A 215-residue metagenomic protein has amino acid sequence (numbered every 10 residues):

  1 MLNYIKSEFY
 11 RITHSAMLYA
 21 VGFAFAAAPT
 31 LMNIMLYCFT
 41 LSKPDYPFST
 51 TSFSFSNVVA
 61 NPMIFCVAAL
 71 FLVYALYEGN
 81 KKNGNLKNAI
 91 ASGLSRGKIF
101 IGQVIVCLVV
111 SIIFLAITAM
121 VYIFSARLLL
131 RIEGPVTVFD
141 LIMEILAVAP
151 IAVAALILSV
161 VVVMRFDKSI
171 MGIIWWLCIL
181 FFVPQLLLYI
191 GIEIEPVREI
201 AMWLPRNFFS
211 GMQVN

Functional and structural regions predicted by a protein language model:
M1-A26: Aromatic- and glycine-rich beta-strand/loop motifs that create alpha-glucan
R11, E78, A89-A91, S159 (+1 more regions): Helix-capping/transition residues at the boundaries of transmembrane alpha-helices and the short helical linkers
S15-A16, S95, D167-S169: Short loop-to-helix capping motifs
L18, G22-L76, F100-D167, P184-Q185 (+2 more regions): Secretory targeting signals
V21-A28, M171-V183, E199-L204: Central hydrophobic cores of alpha-helical transmembrane segments in multi-pass integral membrane proteins
F71, G84, L156, G172-I173: Residues that mark transmembrane-helix kinks and helix-interface sites in multi-pass secondary transporters
V73-S92, R96-G97: Transmembrane helix boundary and interhelical loop/hinge segments in multi-pass membrane proteins
I190-E199: A cytosolic-side transmembrane-helix exit/cap motif
